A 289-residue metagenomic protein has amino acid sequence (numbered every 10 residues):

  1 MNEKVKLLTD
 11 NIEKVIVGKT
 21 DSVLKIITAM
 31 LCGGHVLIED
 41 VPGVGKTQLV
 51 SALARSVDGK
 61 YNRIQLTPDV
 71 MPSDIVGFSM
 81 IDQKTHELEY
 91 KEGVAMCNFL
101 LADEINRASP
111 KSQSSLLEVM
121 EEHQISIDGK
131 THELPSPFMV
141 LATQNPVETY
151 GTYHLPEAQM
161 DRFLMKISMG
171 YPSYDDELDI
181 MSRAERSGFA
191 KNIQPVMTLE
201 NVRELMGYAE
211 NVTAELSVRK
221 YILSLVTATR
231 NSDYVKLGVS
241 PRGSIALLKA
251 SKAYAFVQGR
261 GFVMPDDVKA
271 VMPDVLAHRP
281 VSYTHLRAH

Functional and structural regions predicted by a protein language model:
K4-H35: Pre-Walker A (pre-P-loop) alpha-helix and adjacent loop at the N terminus of AAA/AAA+ ATPase modules, a conserved
G18, I26, I38, I75 (+6 more regions): Conserved RecA-like P-loop NTPase ATPase core
C32-L66: Walker A/P-loop
D82-L100: Conserved alpha-helical scaffold flanking the Walker A/P-loop in AAA+ ATPase domains
C97-E121, Y153-E157, Y174-L178: Conserved AAA+/SF3 P-loop NTPase catalytic/coupling segment centered on the Walker-B
E122-V196, L205-A209, K252-Y254: Canonical AAA+ ATPase core
E185-Y283: Basic, amphipathic alpha-helical bundle interface domains used for macromolecular binding and assembly
T284-H289: Conserved small/polar residues in nucleotide/adenosyl-binding loops
